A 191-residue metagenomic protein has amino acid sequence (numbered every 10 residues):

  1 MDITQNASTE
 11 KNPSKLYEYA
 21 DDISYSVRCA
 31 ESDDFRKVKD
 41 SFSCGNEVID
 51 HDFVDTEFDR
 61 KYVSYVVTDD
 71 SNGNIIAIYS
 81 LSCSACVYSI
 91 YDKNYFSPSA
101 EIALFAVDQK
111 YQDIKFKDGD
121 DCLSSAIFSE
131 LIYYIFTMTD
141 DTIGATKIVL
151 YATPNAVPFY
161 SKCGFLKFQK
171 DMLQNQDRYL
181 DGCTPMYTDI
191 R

Functional and structural regions predicted by a protein language model:
M1-D118, A126, E130-R191: Non-catalytic substrate-recognition and accessory regions of acyl/acetyltransferase enzymes
